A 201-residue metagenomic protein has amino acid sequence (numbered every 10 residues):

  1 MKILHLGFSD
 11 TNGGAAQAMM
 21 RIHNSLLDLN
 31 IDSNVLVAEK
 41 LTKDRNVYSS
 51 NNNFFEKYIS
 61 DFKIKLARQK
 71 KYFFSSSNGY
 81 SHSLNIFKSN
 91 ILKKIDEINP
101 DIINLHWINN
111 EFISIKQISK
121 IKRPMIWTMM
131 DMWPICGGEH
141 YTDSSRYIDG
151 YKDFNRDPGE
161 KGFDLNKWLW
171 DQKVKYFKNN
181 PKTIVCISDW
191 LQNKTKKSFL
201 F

Functional and structural regions predicted by a protein language model:
M1-N51, I98, I121-R123: N-terminal subdomain of nucleotide-sugar transferases
L6, L36, T128, V185-I187: Short hydrophobic segments within beta-strands
S9-T11, W107-E111, W190: Short beta->alpha connector loops
A15-A18, H106, L169, V185-D189: Replace "coordinates the UDP/GDP/TDP-sugar" with "coordinates nucleotide-activated sugar donors
Q17-A18, D44-S50, Q117, G137-T142 (+2 more regions): Short aromatic-enriched loop/helix-cap "lid" or pocket-rim segments at secondary-structure transitions that line
D28-L29, N34-N99: A conserved catalytic-core segment of Leloir-type glycosyltransferases
L92-F112, R123-M130: Short N-terminal targeting/anchoring amphipathic segment
K93, K120, W133, S145-I184 (+2 more regions): Membrane-proximal helix-turn-helix segments that form the acceptor-binding/catalytic region of lipid-linked
